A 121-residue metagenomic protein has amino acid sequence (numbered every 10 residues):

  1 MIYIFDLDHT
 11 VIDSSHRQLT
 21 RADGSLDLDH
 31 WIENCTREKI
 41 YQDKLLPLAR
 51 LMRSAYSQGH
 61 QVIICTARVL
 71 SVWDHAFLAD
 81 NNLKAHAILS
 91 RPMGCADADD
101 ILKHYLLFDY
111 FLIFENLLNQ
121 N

Functional and structural regions predicted by a protein language model:
M1, K103-N121: Conserved Lys-Pro-Asp/Glu-containing loop-to-beta segment of HAD-superfamily phosphomonoesterases, centered on
M1-D100: Alpha-helical substrate-recognition element adjacent to the catalytic core
